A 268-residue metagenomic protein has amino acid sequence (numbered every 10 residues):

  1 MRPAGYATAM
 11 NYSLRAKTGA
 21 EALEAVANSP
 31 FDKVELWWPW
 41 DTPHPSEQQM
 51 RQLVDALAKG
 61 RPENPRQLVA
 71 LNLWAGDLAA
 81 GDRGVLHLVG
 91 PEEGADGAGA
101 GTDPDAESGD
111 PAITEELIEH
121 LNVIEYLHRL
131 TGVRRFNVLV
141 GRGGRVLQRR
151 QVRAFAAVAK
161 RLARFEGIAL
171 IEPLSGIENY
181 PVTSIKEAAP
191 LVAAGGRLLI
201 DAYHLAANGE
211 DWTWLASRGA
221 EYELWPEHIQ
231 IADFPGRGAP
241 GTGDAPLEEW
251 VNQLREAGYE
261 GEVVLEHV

Functional and structural regions predicted by a protein language model:
M1-E125, G195-R197, L224, N252: N-terminal pre-domain/capping segments
G5-R15, E35-W37, V69-W74, F136-L139 (+4 more regions): A cross-family glycoside hydrolase active-site/sugar-binding cleft signature
Y12-G19, L36-Q52, G76-G81, G143-Q148 (+4 more regions): Acidic-and-aromatic substrate-binding clefts and catalytic sites of carbohydrate-active enzymes
F31, L130-V133, P226, Y259-E260: A structural motif
K33-V34, R161-N252: Acidic/histidine-rich catalytic cores of soluble enzymes
Q49-E63, A154-L162, W214-R218, E249-Q253: Catalytic-core regions built around general acid/base machinery
N64, A80-R197: Active-site acidic/histidine proton-transfer and metal-coordination neighborhood in alpha/beta enzyme cores
Q67, H228, D244-V263, H267: P-loop/Walker A phosphate-binding loop and immediately adjacent motor/lid segment at beta-alpha junctions
